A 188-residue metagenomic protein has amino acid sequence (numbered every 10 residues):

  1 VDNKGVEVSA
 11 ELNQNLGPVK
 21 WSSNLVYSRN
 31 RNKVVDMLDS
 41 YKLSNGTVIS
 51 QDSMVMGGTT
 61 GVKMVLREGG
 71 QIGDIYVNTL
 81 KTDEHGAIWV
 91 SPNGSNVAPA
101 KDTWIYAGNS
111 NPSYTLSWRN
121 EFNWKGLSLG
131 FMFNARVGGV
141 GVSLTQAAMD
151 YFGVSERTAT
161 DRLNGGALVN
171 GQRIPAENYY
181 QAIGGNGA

Functional and structural regions predicted by a protein language model:
V1, V26, N30-N111, R119 (+1 more regions): Surface-exposed, extracytoplasmic segments of Gram-negative outer-membrane nutrient-acquisition systems
N3-E7, K20, S113-S117: Transmembrane beta-barrel architecture of outer-membrane proteins
V8-L12, W118-W124, F131: Residues on the lipid-exposed face of transmembrane beta-strands in outer-membrane beta-barrel proteins
A10-L16, W21-S23, R31, W124-G126 (+1 more regions): Outer-membrane beta-barrel proteins
